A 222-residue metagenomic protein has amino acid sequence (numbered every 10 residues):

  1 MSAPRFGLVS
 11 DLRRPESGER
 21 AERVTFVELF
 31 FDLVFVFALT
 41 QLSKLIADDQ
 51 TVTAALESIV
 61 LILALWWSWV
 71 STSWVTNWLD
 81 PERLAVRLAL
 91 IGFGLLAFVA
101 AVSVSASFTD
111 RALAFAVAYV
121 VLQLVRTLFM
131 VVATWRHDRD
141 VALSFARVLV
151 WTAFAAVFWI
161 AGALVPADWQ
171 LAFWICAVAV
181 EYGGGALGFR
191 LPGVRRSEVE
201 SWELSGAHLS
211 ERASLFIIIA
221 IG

Functional and structural regions predicted by a protein language model:
M1-G222: Multi-pass alpha-helical transmembrane bundle typical of ion/small-solute transporters and intramembrane aspartyl
